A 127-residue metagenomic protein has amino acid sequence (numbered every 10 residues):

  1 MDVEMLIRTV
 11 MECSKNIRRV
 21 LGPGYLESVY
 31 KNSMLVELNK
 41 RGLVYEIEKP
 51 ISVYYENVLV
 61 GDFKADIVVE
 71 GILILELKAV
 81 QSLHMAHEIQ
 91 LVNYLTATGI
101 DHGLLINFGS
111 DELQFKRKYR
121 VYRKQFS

Functional and structural regions predicted by a protein language model:
M1-V44, L113, Y119-S127: Solvent-exposed, charged helical/coil patches that constitute nucleic-acid or partner-interaction surfaces
G22, Y45, A65-Q81, Y94: Conserved catalytic cores of phosphodiester-cleaving nucleases, focusing on short active-site segments
N39-N57: A short acidic/basic microdomain associated with nuclease active sites
K49, G61-F63, D111: Short beta-strand or tight-loop elements that sit immediately N-terminal to catalytic metal-binding acidic residues
V58-V60, G99: Short solvent-exposed loop/turn micro-motifs enriched in small/polar/acidic residues
K78-S127: Nucleic-acid nuclease catalytic cores
